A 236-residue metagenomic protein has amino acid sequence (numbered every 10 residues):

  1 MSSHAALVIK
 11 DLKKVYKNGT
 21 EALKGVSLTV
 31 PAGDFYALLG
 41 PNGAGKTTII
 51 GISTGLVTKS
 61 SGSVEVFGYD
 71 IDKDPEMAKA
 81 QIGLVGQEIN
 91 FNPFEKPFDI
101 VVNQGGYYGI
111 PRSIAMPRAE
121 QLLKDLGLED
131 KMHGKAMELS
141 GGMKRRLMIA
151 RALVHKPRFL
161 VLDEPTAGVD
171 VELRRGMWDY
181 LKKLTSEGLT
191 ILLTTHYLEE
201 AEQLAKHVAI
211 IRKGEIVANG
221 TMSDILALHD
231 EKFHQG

Functional and structural regions predicted by a protein language model:
S2-I9, K14-G25, P75: A short, flexible loop at the N-terminus of ABC-type nucleotide-binding domains that lies
V102, G106, S113-K131: Conserved ABC ATPase "signature" region
K135-L139: Conserved ABC ATPase signature
K156: Conserved catalytic motifs of ABC-family nucleotide-binding domains
L160-D163: Catalytic Walker B motif of ABC-type/P-loop ATPase nucleotide-binding domains
N219-G220: ABC ATPase "signature
